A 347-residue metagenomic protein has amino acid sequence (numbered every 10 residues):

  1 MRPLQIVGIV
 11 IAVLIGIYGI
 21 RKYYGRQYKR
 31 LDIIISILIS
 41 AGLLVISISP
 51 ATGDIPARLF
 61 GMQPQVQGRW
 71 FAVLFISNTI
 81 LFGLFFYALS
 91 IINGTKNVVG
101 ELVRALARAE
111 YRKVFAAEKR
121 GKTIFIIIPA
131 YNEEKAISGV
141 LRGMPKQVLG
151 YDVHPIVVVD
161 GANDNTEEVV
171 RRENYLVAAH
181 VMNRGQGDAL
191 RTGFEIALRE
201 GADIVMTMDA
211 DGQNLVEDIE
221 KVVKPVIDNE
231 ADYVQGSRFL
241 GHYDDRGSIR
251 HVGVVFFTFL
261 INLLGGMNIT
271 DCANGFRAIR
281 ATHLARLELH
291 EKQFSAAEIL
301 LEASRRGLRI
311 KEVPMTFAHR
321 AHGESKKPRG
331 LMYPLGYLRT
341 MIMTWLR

Functional and structural regions predicted by a protein language model:
I46-R58, M62-L81, G94, V98-G121 (+1 more regions): Hydrophobic helical membrane-anchoring modules
T123-F125, H154, E298: Cell-envelope/extracellular polymer assembly enzymes that use nucleotide-activated donors
I128, Y151-A162, A178: Short beta-strand/loop segment that forms part of the nucleotide-sugar
E133-A136, A162, L215: Donor nucleotide-sugar binding loop of glycosyltransferases
E133-Q147: Short, well-formed alpha-helical segments that are part of the catalytic scaffolds of diverse glycosyltransferases
V159-E167, G212: A conserved acidic beta->alpha catalytic loop
L176, H180-R199, V216-Q293, R320-R329: Acceptor/aglycone-binding surface of glycosyltransferases and processive sugar-polymer synthases
A202-Q213: Short beta-strand-to-loop acidic/aromatic patch adjacent to the donor-nucleotide binding site
